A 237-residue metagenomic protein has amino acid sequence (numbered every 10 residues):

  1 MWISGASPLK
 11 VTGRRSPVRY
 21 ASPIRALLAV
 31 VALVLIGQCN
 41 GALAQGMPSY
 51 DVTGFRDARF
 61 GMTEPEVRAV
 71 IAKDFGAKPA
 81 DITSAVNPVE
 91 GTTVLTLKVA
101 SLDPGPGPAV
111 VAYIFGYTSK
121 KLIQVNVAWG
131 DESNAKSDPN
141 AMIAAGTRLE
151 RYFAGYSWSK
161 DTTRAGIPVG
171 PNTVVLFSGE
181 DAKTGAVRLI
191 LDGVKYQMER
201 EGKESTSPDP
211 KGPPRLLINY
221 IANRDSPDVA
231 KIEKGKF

Functional and structural regions predicted by a protein language model:
M1-P23: N-terminal secretory signal peptides that target proteins for export/translocation
P23-A32: Sec-dependent N-terminal signal peptides
L33-A42: C-terminal segment of classical bacterial N-terminal signal peptides
Q45-T83, V89-E90, Q124-F237: Non-cytosolic coordination micro-motifs
A85-K136: Mid-chain, structured segments of secreted extracytoplasmic proteins
